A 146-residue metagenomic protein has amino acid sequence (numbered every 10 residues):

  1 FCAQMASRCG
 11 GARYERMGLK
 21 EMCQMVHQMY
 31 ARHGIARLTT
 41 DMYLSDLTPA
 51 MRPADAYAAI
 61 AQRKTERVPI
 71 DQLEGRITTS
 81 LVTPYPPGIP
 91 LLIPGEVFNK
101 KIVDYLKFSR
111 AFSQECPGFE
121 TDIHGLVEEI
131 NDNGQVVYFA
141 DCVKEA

Functional and structural regions predicted by a protein language model:
F1-A146: Non-catalytic terminal extensions of PLP-dependent enzymes
